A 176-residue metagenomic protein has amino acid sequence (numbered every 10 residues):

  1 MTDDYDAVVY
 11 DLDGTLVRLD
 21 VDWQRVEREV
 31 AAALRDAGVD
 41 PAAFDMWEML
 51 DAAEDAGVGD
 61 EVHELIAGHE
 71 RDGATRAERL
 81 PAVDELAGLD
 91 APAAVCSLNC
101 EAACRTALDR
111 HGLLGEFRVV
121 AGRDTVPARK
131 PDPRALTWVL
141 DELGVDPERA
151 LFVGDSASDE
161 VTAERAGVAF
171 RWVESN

Functional and structural regions predicted by a protein language model:
M1-D6, G88-A91, R105-N176: Asp-based, Mg2+/Mn2+-dependent phosphohydrolase catalytic module
M1-F44: Active-site neighborhood of HAD-like aspartate-dependent phosphohydrolases
T15, E101, S158: Conserved Rossmann-like nucleotide-cofactor binding loop
V26-R76: A metal-dependent, Asp-based hydrolase signature
A53, G57, A77, N99 (+2 more regions): Residues at secondary-structure transition points
R71-V95, C100-A102: Short, acidic loop-to-helix structural element flanking the phosphoryl-transfer center in phosphate-processing enzymes
